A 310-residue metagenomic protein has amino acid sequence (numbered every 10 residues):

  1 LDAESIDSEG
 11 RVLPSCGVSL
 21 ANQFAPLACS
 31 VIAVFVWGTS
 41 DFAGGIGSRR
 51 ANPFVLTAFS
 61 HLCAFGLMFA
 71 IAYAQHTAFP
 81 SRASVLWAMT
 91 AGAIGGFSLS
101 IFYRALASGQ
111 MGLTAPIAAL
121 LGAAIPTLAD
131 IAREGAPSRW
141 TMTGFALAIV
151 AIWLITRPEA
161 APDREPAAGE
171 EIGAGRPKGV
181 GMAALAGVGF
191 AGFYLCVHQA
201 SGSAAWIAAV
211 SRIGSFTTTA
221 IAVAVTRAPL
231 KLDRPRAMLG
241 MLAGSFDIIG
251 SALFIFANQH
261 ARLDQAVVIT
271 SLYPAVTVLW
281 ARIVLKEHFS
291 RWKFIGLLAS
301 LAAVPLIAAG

Functional and structural regions predicted by a protein language model:
S5, G10-F35, A43-V55, F59-M89 (+5 more regions): Membrane-interface interhelical linkers
N22-V36, P80-G95, P137-I149, A204-S215 (+1 more regions): Structural signature of hydrophobic alpha-helical transmembrane segments
G38, F42, F69, G92-F97 (+7 more regions): Hydrophobic/small/kink-forming positions within alpha-helical transmembrane segments of polytopic membrane proteins
G47, L56, A105, I131-P137 (+4 more regions): Hydrophobic/aromatic residues within transmembrane alpha-helices of multi-pass small-molecule transporters
L62-M68, I117-I131, G214-T218, G250-F254 (+2 more regions): Alpha-helical transmembrane segments of compact multi-pass small-molecule transporters, enriched in specific families
C63, M68, A124-L128, R139-E159 (+2 more regions): Hydrophobic transmembrane alpha-helices of multi-pass small-molecule transport proteins
M68-H76, P126-W140, G189-A205, D247-L263 (+1 more regions): Hydrophobic alpha-helical transmembrane segments in multi-pass integral membrane proteins
F102, G122-T143, W153, A222-R227 (+1 more regions): C-terminal transmembrane-helix exit sites in multi-pass transporters
